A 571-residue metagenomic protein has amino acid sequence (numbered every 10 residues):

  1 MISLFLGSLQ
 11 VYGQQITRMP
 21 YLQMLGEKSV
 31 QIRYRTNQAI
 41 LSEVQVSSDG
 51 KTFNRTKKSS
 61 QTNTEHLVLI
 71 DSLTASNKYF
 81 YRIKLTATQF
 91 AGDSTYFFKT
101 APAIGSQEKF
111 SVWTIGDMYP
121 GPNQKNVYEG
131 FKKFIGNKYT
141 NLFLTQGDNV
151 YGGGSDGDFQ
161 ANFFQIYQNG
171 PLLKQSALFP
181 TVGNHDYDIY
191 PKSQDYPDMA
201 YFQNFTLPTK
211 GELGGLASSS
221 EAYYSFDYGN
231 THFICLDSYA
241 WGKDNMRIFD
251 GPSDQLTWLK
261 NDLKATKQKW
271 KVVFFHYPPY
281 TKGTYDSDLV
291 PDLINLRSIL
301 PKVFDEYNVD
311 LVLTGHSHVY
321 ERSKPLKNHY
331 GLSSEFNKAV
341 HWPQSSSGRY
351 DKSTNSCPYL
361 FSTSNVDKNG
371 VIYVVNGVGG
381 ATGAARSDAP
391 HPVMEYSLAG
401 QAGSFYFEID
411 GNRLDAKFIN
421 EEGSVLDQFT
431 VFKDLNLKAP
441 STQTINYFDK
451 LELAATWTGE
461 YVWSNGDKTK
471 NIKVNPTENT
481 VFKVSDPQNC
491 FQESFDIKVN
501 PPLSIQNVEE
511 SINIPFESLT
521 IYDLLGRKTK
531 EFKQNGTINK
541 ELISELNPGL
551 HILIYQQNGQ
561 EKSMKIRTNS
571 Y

Functional and structural regions predicted by a protein language model:
G13-T114, Y119, K133-N137, K271 (+1 more regions): Acidic, histidine-bearing metal-coordination/catalytic regions of metal-dependent phosphoesterases
Q31-R33, F448-T456, I512: A short beta-strand segment in extracellular, disulfide-stabilized domains
K78-D93, F97, D156-K267, D286-I294 (+4 more regions): Extended active-site neighborhood of metal-dependent phosphoesterases/phosphodiesterases
Q89-F97, L503-V508, E531, L546-Y571: C-terminal tail/sorting-segment detector
D434-T442, C490-S518, D523, N569-Y571: Residue-level detector of functionally pivotal "anchor" positions at catalytic/ligand-binding pockets or at interdomain
T456-V462: Solvent-exposed loop segments of extracellular immunoglobulin-like
K470-K483, L542-I543: Solvent-exposed segments in extracellular or luminal domains encompassing
I521-T529, H551: Short, glycine-anchored, charge-dense loop/turn motifs used at functional sites
